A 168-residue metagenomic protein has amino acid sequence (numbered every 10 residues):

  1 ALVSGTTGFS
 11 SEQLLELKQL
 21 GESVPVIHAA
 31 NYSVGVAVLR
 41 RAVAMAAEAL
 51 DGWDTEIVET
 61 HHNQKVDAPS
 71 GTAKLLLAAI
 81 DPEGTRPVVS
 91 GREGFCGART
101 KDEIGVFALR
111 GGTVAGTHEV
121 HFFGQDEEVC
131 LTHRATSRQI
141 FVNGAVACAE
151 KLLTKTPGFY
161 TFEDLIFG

Functional and structural regions predicted by a protein language model:
A1-L2: A short hydrophobic/small-residue beta-strand
G5-H28, A37-A47: Rossmann-fold NAD(P)-binding glycine/threonine-rich loop
T7-F9, N31-Y32, T60-N63: Short, ordered loop/turn segments at secondary-structure junctions
P25-V26, A30, G35, D51 (+1 more regions): Conserved beta-loop-beta element that borders a ligand/cofactor-binding pocket
Y32, V36-L39, V66-P69: Short capping loops/turns at secondary-structure boundaries
D51-G168: C-terminal substrate-binding/catalytic lobe of Rossmann-fold NAD(P)-dependent oxidoreductases
